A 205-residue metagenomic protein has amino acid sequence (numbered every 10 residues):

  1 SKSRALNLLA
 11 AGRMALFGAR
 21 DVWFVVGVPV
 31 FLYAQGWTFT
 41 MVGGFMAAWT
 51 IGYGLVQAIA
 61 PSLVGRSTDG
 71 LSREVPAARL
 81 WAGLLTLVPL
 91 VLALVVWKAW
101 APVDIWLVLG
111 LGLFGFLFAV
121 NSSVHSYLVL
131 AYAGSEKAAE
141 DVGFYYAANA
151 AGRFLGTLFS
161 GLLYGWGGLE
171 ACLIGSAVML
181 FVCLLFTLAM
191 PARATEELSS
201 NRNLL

Functional and structural regions predicted by a protein language model:
N7-W49: Helix-loop boundary and gating motifs at the non-cytosolic
F39-T40, A133-Y145: Loop-to-transmembrane helix entry/capping segments in MFS-fold secondary transporters and related SLC/MFSD carriers
A47, I51, G143-A151: Transmembrane alpha-helical cores of Major Facilitator Superfamily
V56-E74, Y164: Helix-to-loop junctions at the C-terminal end of transmembrane segments in multipass secondary transporters
V75-S122: C-terminal transmembrane helical hairpin of 12-TM major facilitator-type secondary transporters
V120-A133: Intracellular juxtamembrane helix-capping segments at the cytosolic ends of symmetry-related transmembrane helices
L162-F181: A membrane-interface helix-boundary motif in multi-pass transporters
M190-L205: Intrinsic disorder in cytosolic terminal tails and internal cytosolic loops of multi-pass membrane transporters
